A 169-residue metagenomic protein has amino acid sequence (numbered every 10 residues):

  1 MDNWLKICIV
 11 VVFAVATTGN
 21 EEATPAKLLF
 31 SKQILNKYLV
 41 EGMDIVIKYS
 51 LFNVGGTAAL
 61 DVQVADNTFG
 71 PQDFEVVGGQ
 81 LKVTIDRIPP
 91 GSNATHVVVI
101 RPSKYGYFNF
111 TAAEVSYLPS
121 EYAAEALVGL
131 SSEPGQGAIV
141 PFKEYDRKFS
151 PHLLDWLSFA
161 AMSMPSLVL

Functional and structural regions predicted by a protein language model:
D2-I9, T17-S31, L39, A123-L169: Acidic, serine/threonine- and proline-rich intrinsically disordered appendage/tail regions
F30-A58: Short beta-strand elements of extracellular/lumenal beta-sandwich folds
I47-Y49, V97-V98, T111-V115: OB-fold and OB-like beta-barrel modules that bind single-stranded nucleic acids
G56-E75, A112-S116: Short acidic, flexible loop segments centered on an aromatic residue
F74-K104: Intrinsically disordered, low-complexity Pro/Gly/Ser/Thr-rich segments with frequent PxxP/GP/PP motifs and embedded
S103-A112: Short glycine/proline/serine/threonine-rich loop/turn segments at secondary-structure transition edges
Y105, Y117-A124: Short acidic/polar inter-strand loop motif in beta-rich domains
